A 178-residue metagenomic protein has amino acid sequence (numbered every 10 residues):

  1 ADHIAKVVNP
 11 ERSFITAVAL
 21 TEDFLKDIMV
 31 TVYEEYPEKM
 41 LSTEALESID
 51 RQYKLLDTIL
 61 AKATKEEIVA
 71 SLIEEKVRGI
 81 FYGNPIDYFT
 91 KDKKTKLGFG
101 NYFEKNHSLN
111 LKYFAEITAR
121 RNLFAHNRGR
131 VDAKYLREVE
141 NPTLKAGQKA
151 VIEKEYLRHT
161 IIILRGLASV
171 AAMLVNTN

Functional and structural regions predicted by a protein language model:
A1-A115: Helix-loop junctions and short alpha-helical segments
I15-K26, V30, N122, I162-S169 (+1 more regions): A broad, structural surface signal
L109-E116, R120, H126-N178: Polyanionic, low-complexity intrinsically disordered segments
